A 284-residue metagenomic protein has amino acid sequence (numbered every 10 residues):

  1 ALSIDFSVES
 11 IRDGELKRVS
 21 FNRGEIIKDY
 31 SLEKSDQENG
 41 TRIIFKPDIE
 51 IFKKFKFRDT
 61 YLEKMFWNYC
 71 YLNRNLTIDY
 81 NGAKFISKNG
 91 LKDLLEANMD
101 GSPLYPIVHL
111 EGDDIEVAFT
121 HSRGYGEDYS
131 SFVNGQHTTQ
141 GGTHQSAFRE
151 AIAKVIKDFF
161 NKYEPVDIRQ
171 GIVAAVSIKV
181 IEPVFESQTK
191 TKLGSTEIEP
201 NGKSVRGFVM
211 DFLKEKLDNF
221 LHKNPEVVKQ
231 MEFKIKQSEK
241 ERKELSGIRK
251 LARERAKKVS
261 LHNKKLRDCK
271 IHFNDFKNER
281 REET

Functional and structural regions predicted by a protein language model:
A1-S3: Glycine-rich phosphate-binding loop
D5-T284: GHKL-family ATPase ATP-binding module
